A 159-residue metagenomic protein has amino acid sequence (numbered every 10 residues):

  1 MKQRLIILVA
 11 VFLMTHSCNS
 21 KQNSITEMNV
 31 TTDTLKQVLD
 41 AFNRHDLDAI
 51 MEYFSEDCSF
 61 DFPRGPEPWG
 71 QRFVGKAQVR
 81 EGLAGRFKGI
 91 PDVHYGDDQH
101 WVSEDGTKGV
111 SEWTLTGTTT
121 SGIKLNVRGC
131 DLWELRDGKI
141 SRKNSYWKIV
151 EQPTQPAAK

Functional and structural regions predicted by a protein language model:
L5-L13: Sec-dependent N-terminal signal peptides
C18-E56, T154-K159: Short, low-complexity N-terminal intrinsically disordered segments enriched in polar/charged residues
V38, I50-M51, C58, G75 (+4 more regions): Hydrophobic pocket/interface hotspot
E52-H100, E104: A solvent-exposed, acidic/Ser-Thr-rich amphipathic alpha-helical stretch
G89, T116-N126: Short, cysteine-centered beta-strand-loop-beta hairpins and adjacent loop/turn segments enriched in charged/polar
D97-W101, T114-L115, R128-W133: Hydrophobic/aromatic beta-strand elements that line small-molecule binding cavities or substrate pockets in beta-rich
G106-L115: A short hydrophobic beta-strand element
N126-P156: Short beta-strand edge/turn micro-motifs at domain boundaries
